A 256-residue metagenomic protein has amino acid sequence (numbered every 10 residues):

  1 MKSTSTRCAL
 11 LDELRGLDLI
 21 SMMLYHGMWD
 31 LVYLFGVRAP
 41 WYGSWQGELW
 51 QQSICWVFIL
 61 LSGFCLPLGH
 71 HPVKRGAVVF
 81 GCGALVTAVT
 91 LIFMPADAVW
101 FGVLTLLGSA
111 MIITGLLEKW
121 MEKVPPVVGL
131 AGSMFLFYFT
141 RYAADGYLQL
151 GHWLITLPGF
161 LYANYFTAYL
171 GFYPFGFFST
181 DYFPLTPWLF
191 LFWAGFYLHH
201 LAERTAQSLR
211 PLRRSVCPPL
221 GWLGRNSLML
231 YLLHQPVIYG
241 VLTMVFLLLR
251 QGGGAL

Functional and structural regions predicted by a protein language model:
M1-L256: Alpha-helical transmembrane segments and their immediate juxtamembrane cytosolic regions
